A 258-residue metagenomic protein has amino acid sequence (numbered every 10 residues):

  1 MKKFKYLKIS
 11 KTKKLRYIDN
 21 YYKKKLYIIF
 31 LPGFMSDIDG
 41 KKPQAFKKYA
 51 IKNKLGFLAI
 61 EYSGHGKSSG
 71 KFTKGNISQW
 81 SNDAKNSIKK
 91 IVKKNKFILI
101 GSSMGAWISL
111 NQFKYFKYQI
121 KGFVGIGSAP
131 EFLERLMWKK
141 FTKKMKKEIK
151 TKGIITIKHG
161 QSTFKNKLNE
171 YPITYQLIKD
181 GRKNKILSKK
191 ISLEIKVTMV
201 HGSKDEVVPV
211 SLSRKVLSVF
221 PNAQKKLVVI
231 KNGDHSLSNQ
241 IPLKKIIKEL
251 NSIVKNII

Functional and structural regions predicted by a protein language model:
M1-K23: N-terminal cap/lid segment of alpha/beta-hydrolase-fold proteins
P43, I195, P209-S218, P242: Short alpha-helix in the alpha/beta-hydrolase fold that links the catalytic acid
P43, K47-S69: Conserved alpha/beta-hydrolase
G66-I91: Catalytic nucleophile-loop/oxyanion-hole region of alpha/beta-hydrolase and closely related hydrolase-like folds
Y118-Y171: Hydrolase active-site cap/lid region
S192-L193, M199-H201, D205: Short beta-strand/loop motif that positions the catalytic acidic residue of the alpha/beta-hydrolase fold
K204-V208, H235-S236: Acidic catalytic loop of the alpha/beta-hydrolase fold
G233-K245: Catalytic histidine-centered segment of alpha/beta-hydrolase-like enzymes
